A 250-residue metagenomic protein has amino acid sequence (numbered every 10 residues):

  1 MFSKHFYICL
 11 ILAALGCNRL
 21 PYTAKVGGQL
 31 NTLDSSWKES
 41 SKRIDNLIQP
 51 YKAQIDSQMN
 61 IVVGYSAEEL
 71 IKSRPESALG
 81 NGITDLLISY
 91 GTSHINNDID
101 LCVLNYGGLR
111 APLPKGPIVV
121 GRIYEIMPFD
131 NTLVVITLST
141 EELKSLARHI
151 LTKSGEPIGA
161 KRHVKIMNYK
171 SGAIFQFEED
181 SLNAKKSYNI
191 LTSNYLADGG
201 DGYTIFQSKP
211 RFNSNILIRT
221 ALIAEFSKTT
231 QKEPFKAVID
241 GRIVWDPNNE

Functional and structural regions predicted by a protein language model:
F2-C9: Sec-dependent signal peptide recognition, specifically the positively charged N-region followed immediately by
I8, S35, S57, E69-L70 (+1 more regions): Coil residues (strongly favoring Ser/Thr
A14-G16: C-terminal motif of bacterial Sec signal peptides marking the signal peptidase cleavage site
L20-D34, T84, I88-T92, N96-C102 (+1 more regions): Feature captures C-terminal
K38-Y65: Post-signal-peptide N-terminal segment of Sec-exported extracytoplasmic proteins
S57-R74, G200-F206: Acidic/histidine-rich, surface-exposed loop or edge segments in extracytoplasmic proteins
K72-S73, G80-T84: An accessory alpha-helical subdomain
